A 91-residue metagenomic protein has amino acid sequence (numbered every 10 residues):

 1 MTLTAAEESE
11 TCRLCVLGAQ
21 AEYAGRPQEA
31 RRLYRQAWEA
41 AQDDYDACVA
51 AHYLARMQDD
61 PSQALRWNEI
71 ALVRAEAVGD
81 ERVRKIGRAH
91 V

Functional and structural regions predicted by a protein language model:
M1-R13, A41: TPR-adjacent "capping" and linker segments in tetratricopeptide-repeat scaffold/adaptor proteins
E8-S9, Y45, R82-I86: Residue signature of alpha-solenoid helical repeat architecture, marking inter-repeat boundaries and helix-start
E10, L17, A51-L54: Structural register within alpha-helical repeat arrays
L14, C48-A51, R88: TPR repeat positional signature
C15, E22, R56-D59: Hydrophobic/aromatic side-chain positions at a characteristic register within alpha-helices of tetratricopeptide repeats
L33-Y53: Short, charge-rich amphipathic alpha-helical segments embedded in non-transmembrane helical bundles/solenoids
R35-E39, L72-G79: Amphipathic alpha-helical segments of tetratricopeptide repeats
